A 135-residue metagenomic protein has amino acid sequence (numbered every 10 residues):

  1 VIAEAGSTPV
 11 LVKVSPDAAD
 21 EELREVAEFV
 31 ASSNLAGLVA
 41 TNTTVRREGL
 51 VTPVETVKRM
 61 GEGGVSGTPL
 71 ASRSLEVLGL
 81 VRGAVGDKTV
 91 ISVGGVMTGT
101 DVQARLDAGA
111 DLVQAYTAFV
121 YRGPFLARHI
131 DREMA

Functional and structural regions predicted by a protein language model:
V1, E22, V26, S74-V77 (+3 more regions): A general structural detector for well-ordered alpha-helical segments in enzyme core domains, enriched
I2-S7, D20-A36, T43: Conserved N-terminal beta1-alpha1 strand-loop-helix module at the mouth
A3-A18, V81-V93: Short beta-strand/loop segments at the ligand-binding rim of alpha/beta enzyme cores
S15, S66-L70, I91-G95, Y116-F119: Glycine- and other small-residue-rich loops at beta-strand/loop junctions that grip anionic moieties
A18-S32, R82-D87, V96-V113: Catalytic cores of alpha/beta
F29-K88, L126, I130: Glycine/Thr-rich beta-alpha phosphate-binding loop at enzyme active sites
A36-R47, G95-V96, V102-H129: Glycine-rich phosphate-binding active-site loops on the catalytic face of alpha/beta enzymes
